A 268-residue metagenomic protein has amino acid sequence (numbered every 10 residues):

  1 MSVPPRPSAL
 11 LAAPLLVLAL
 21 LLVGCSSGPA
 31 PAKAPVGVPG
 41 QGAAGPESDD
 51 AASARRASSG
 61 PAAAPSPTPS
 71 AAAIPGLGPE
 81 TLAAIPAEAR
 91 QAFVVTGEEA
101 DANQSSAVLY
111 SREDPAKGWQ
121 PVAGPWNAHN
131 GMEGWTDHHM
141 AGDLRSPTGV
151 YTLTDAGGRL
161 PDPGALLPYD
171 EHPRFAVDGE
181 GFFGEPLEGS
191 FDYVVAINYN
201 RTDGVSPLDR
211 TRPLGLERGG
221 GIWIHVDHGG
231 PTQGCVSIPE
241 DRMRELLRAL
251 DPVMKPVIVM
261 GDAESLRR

Functional and structural regions predicted by a protein language model:
M1-P29, A34-G40: Secretory targeting and sorting signals
L15-L18, P75-G78, P231, M243: Preference for short coil/turn "hinge" residues that link or interrupt alpha-helices
S27-V226, E264-R268: Cell wall/extracellular polymer interaction/catalysis modules
Y193-I197, G220-L250, V257-V259: Active-site scaffold segments
M254-R268: Low-complexity, Gly/Ser/Thr/Pro-rich intrinsically disordered linker/tail segments
